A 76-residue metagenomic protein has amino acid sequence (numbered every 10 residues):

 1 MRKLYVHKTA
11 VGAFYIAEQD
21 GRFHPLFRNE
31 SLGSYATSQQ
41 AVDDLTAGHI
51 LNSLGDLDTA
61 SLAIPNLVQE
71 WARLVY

Functional and structural regions predicted by a protein language model:
K3, L32-Y76: Mixed-charge, Lys/Arg-enriched low-complexity segments
V6-S31: Short aromatic-glycine-(Arg/Gly/Cys) micro-motifs in beta-strand/loop hairpins
